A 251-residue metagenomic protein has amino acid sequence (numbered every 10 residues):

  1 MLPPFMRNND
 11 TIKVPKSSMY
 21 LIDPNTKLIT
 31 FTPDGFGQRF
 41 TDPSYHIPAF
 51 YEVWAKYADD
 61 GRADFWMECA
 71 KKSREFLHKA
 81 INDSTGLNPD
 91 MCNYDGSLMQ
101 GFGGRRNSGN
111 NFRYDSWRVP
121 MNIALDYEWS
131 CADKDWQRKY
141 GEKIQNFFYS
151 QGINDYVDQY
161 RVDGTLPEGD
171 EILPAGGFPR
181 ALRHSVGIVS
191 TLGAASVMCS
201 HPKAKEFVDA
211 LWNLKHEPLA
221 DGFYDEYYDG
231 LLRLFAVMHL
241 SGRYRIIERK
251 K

Functional and structural regions predicted by a protein language model:
M1-S190, A194-A204, Y227: Extended ligand-binding clefts on enzyme/binding-domain cores
S116, N122, W129, A195-K251: Terminal, non-catalytic domain-edge segments
